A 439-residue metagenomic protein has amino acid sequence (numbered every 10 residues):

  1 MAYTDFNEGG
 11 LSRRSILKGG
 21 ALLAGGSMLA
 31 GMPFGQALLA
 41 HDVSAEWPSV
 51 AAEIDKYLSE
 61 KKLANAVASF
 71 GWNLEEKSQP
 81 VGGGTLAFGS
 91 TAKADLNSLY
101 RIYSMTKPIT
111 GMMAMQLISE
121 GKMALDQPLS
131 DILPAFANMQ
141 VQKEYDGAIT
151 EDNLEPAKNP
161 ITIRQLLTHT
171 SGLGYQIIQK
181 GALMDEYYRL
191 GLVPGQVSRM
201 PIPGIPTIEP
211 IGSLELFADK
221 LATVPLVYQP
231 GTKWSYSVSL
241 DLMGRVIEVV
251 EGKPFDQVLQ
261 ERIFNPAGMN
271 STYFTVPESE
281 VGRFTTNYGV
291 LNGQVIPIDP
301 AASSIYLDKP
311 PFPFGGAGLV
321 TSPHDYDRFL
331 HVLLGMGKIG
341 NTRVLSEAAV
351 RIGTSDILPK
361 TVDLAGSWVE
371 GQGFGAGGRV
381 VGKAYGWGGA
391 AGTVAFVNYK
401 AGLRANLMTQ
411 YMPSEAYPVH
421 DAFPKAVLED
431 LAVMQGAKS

Functional and structural regions predicted by a protein language model:
M1-S15, A24: N-terminal secretory signal peptides
V43-I102, K122-A124, V141-D146, G382 (+1 more regions): Short, conserved catalytic-motif segment at the N-terminal edge
A51-D55, A68, R101-L129, L240-E248 (+2 more regions): Active-site SXXK
K61-N65, G89-Q165, Y228-Y236, F314-A317: Short active-site loop at a secondary-structure junction that contains or immediately precedes the catalytic residue(s)
S78, Q140-K383: Short, surface-exposed loop or secondary-structure junction motifs that flank catalytic or metal-binding residues
Q79-V81, A395-N398, G402-M412: Short, well-ordered beta-strand elements
F312-G318, A384-F396, Q410-S414: Glycine-rich phosphate/pyrophosphate-binding beta-alpha loops
G335, I339, T354-L364, S414-S439: Short, gly/Ser/Thr-rich active-site loops of penicillin-recognizing serine hydrolases
